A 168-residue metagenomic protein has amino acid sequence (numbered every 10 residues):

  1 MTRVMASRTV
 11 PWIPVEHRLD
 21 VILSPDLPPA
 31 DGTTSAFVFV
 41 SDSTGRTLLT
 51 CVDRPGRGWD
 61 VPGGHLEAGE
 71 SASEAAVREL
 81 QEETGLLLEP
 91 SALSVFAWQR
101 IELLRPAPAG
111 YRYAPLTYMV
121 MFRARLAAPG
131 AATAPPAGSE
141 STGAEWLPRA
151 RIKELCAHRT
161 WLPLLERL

Functional and structural regions predicted by a protein language model:
M1-F39: Acidic, metal-coordinating catalytic segment for phosphate/diphosphate chemistry, firing primarily on the Nudix
T2, A72, K153-A157: A binding-site-centric feature that preferentially detects glycan-recognition modules on secreted/surface proteins
V21-L27, Q99-R105, R112-L116, R149-I152 (+2 more regions): Class I (Rossmann-like) S-adenosyl-L-methionine-dependent methyltransferase catalytic domain, capturing the SAM-binding
P28-P29, V38-V40, R46, L66-A68 (+3 more regions): Hydrophobic alpha-helical segments that drive targeting, anchoring, or assembly
D42-E83: Conserved Nudix-box catalytic region and its N-terminal flanking loop in Nudix hydrolases and closely related
R46-T47, A128-T133: Short helix-loop capping/hinge motifs at secondary-structure junctions, enriched in acidic/polar residues
L86-G130: Active-site segment of metal-dependent pyrophosphate-handling enzymes, primarily the Nudix hydrolase catalytic core
V120-R123, A132-E166: NUDIX/MutT-family hydrolases
